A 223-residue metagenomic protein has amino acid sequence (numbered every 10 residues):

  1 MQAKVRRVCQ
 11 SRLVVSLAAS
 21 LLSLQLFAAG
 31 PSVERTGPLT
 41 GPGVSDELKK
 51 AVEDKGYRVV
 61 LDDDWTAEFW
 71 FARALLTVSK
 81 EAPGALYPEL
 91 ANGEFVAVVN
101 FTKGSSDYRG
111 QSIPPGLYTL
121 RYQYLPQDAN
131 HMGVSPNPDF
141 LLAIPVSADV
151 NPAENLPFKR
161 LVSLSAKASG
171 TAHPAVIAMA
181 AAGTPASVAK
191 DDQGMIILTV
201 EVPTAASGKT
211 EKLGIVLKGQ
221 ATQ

Functional and structural regions predicted by a protein language model:
M1-Q10: N-terminal secretory signal peptides that target proteins for export/translocation
S11-Q25: Bacterial N-terminal signal peptides
A29-Y87, A143-Q223: Primarily secretory-pathway and cell-envelope proteins
W65, F95-A97, P114-G116: Envelope-exposed proteins and targeting segments
E81-P88, F95-G104: N-terminal post-signal-peptidase region of extra-cytosolic proteins
E89, N130-V134: Short consensus segments that form the blades of beta-propeller domains, in both extracellular/periplasmic
G116-Q123: A short tyrosine-centered beta-strand micro-motif
